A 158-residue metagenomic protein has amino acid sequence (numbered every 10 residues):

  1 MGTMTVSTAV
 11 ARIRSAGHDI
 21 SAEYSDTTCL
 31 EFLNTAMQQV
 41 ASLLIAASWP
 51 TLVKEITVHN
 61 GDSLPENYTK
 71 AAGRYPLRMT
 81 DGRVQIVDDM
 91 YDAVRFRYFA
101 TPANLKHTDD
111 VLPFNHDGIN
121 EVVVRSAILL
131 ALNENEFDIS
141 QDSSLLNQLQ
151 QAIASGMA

Functional and structural regions predicted by a protein language model:
M1-A158: Glycine-enriched, solvent-exposed interface loops adjoining structured elements
